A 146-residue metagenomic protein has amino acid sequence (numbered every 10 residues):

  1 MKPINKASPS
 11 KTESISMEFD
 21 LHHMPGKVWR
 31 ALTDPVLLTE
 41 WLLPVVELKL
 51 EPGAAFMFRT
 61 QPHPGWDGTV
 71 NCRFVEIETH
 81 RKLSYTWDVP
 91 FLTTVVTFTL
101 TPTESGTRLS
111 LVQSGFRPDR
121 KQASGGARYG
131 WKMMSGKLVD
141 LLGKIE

Functional and structural regions predicted by a protein language model:
M1-E47: Hydrophobic ligand-binding cavity/cleft-lining segments
F19, L111-S114: Short, hydrophobic/aromatic-enriched beta-strand segments in well-ordered soluble domains
G26, R30, E76, T103-S105 (+2 more regions): Replace "anionic and nucleotidyl ligands
V28, L38, F56-F58, F74 (+4 more regions): Hydrophobic pocket/interface hotspot
T33-D34, T79, G143: Residues at helix-coil transition
E47, P52, M57, P62-S105 (+1 more regions): Hydrophobic-ligand binding "helix-grip"
S114-E146: A conserved amphipathic terminal alpha-helix motif
